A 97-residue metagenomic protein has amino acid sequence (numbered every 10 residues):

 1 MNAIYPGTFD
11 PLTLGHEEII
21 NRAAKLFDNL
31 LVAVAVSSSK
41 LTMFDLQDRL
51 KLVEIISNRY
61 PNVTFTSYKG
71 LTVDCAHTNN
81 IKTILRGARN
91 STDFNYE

Functional and structural regions predicted by a protein language model:
M1-E97: Nucleotidyltransferase catalytic core that binds NTPs
